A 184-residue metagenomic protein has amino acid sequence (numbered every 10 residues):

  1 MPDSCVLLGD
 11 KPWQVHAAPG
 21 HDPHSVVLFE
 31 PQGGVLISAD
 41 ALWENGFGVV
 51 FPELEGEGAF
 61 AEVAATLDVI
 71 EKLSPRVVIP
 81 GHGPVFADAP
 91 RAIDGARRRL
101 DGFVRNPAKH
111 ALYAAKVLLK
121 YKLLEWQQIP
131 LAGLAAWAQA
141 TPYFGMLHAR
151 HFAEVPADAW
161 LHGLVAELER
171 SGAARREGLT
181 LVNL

Functional and structural regions predicted by a protein language model:
M1-G9: Active-site HxH/HxHxD metal-binding segment of metal-dependent hydrolases
M1-P2, D22, L168: Residues that act as N-cap/strand-start positions at coil-to-secondary-structure junctions
D3-S4, V26, G172: Residue-level detector of beta-strand structural context in well-folded domains
P12-R105: Metallo-beta-lactamase
A111-L184: C-terminal regulatory/interaction regions
